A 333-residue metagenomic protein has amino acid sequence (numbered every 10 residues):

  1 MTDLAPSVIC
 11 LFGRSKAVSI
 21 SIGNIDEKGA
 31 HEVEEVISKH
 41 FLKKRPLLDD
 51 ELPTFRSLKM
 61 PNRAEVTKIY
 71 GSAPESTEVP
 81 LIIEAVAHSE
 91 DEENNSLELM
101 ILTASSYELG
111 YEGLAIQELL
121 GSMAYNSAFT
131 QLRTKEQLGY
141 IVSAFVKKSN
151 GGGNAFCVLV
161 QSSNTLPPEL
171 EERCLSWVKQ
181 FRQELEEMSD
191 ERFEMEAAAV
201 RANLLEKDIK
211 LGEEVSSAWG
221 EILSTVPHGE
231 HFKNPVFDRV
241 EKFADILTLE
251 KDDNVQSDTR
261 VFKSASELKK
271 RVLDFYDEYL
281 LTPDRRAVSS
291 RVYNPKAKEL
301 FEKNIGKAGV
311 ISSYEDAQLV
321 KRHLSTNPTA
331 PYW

Functional and structural regions predicted by a protein language model:
M1, H40-L48, S122-M123, S127 (+4 more regions): M16/insulysin-pitrilysin zinc metalloprotease superfamily fold
M1-C10, K135-V146: Short amphipathic beta-strand starts and helix->beta connectors
M1-E92, S96-E98, R192-W333: C-terminal regions of mature proteins
R14-K16, E93-L99, L114, F129 (+4 more regions): Active-site lining segments that contact anionic ligands and/or coordinate catalytic metals
I20-I22, K135, S143-F145, V158-S163 (+1 more regions): Generic beta-strand/beta-sheet core signal
G23-E27, A104-E108, V160-P167: A generic structural motif
E34-H40, L119, Q137, L175-S176: Short, solvent-exposed amphipathic alpha-helical segments in soluble enzyme and RNA/protein-processing domains
L99, G110-A124: Active/ligand-binding-proximal structured segments within catalytic/core domains that scaffold catalytic residues
